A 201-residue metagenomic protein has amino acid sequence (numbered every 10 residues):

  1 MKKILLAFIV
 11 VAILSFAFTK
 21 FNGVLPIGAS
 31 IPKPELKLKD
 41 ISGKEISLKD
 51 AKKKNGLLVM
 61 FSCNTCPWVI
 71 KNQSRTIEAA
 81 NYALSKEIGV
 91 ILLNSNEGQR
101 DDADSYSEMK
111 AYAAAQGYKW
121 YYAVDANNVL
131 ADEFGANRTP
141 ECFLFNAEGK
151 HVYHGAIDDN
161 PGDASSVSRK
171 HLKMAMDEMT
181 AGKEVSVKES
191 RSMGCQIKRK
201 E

Functional and structural regions predicted by a protein language model:
I4-I13: Sec-dependent N-terminal signal peptides
T19-K49: N-terminal "domain-start" segment that seeds a small globular fold
K49-I70, M176: Short active-site neighborhood of thiol/selenol oxidoreductases, capturing the structured segment around
K54-L57, S85-V90, G117-Y121, A147-E148: Loop/turn elements at helix/coil->beta-strand transitions in domains of secreted/extracellular proteins
C63-N72, C142, M193-K198: Short, thiol/selenol-centered motifs that function as redox-active sites or metal-ligating centers
I70-A115, A126-E133: Structural microenvironment flanking redox-active thiols in thiol-disulfide oxidoreductases
K110-N146, H151-V152: Short, internal strand/loop/helix patches that form the active-site neighborhood or redox-interaction surface
L144-E201: Thiol-/selenol-based redox modules, centered on thioredoxin-like and closely related oxidoreductase domains
